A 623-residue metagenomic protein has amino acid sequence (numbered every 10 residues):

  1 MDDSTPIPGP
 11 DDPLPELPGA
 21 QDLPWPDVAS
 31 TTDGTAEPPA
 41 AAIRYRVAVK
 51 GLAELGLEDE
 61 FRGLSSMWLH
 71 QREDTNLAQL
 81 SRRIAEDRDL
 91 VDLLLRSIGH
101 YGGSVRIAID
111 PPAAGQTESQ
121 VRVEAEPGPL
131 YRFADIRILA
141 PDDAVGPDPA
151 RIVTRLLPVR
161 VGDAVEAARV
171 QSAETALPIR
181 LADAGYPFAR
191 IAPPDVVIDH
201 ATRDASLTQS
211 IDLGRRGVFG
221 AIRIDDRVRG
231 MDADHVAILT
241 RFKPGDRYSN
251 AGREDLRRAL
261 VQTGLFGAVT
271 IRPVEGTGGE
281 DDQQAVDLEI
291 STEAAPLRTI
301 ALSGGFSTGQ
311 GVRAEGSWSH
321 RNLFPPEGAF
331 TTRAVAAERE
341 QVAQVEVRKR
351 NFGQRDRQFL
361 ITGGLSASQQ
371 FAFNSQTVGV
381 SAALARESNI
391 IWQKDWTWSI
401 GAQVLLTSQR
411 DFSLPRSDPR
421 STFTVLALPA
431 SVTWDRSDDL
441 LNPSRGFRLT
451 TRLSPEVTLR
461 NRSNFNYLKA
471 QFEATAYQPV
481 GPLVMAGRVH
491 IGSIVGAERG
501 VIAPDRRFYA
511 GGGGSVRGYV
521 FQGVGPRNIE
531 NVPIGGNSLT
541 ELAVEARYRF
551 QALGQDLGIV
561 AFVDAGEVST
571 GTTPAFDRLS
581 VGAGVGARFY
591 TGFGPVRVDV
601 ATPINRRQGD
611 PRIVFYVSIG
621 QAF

Functional and structural regions predicted by a protein language model:
M1-G63, L69-T308, S317, T331-K349 (+4 more regions): Periplasmic polypeptide-binding modules associated with outer-membrane biogenesis and secretion
T240, R298-T308, A314-G316, H320-A337 (+6 more regions): Transmembrane beta-strand segments that form the barrel wall of outer-membrane beta-barrel proteins
F242-R247, H320-N322, F576-A583: C-terminal soluble interaction/assembly domains
Q262, V286, T299, S399-L557 (+4 more regions): C-terminal outer-membrane beta-barrel translocator/porin domains of Gram-negative envelope proteins and their
G267, R298-I300, G311, L323-F330 (+6 more regions): Repeated loop/turn-to-beta-strand initiation elements of outer-membrane beta-barrel proteins
F306-R313, A334-A343, S368-T377, V457-F465 (+3 more regions): Solvent-exposed loop/turn segments connecting transmembrane beta-strands in outer-membrane beta-barrel proteins
A314-N322, Q341-F359, V378-S388, L426-W434 (+4 more regions): Feature captures outer-membrane beta-barrel proteins of Gram-negative bacteria and organelles
R350-T424, L428-A430: Transmembrane beta-barrel wall of Gram-negative outer-membrane proteins
